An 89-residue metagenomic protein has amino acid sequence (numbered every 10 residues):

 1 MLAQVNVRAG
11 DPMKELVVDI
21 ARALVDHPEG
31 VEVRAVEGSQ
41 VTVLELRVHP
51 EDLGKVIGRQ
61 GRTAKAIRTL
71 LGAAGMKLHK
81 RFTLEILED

Functional and structural regions predicted by a protein language model:
M1-K55, K65-D89: RNA-contacting regions in translation and RNA-metabolism proteins, encompassing KH/S1 modules where present
